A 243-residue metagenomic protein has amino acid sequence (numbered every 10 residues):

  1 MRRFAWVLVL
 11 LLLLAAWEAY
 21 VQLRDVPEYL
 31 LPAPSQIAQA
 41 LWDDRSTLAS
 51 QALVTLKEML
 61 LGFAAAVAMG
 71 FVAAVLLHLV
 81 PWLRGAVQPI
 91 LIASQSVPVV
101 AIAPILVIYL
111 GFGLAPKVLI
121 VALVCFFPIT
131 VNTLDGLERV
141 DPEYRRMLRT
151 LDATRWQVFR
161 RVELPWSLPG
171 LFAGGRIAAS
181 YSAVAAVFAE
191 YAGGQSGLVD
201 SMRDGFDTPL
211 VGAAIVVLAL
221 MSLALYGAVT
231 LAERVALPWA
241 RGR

Functional and structural regions predicted by a protein language model:
M1-R24: N-terminal signal-anchor transmembrane alpha helix
L23-V67, D204: Periplasmic/extracellular loop-to-transmembrane helix junction in inner-membrane transport proteins
L61-L91: Transmembrane-helix boundary motif in ABC transporter permease subunits
P89, N132-L171, I177, L198 (+1 more regions): Short cytoplasmic-facing helical segments at TM-TM junctions of multi-pass membrane proteins
I92-P128, D135-G136: Generic hydrophobic transmembrane alpha-helix motif, especially the helices
L119-L123, R155-F188, L220, V229: Transmembrane alpha-helices
G197-V235: Hydrophobic alpha-helical transmembrane segments of polytopic membrane proteins
R234-R243: Short cytosolic juxtamembrane segments of multi-pass membrane proteins
